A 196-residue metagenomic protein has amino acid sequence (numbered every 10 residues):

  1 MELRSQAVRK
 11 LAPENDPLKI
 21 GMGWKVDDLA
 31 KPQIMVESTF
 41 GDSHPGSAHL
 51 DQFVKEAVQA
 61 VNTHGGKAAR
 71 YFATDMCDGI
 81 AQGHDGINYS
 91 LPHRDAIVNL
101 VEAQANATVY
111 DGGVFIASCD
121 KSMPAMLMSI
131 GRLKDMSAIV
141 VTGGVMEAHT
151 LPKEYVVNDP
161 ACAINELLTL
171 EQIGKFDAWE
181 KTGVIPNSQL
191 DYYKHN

Functional and structural regions predicted by a protein language model:
M1-K31: N-terminal amphipathic/basic leader segments beginning at the initiator methionine
M1-S5, I34-G41, T74-I87, V184-Q189: Gly-rich Lys/Arg/Thr-decorated short loops/hinges at beta-loop-alpha junctions or inter-strand turns that position
R4, V8, S43-S47, I87-L91 (+2 more regions): Hydrophobic alpha-helical scaffolding
E14-I20, K67-F115: Glycine-rich oxoanion-binding loops at beta->alpha junctions
K19, E37, D51-V58, N62 (+2 more regions): Predominant activation on well-ordered alpha-helical scaffold segments within soluble catalytic domains
V26-A30, M35, F40-R70: Glycine-rich phosphate/diphosphate-binding loop of Rossmann-like nucleotide-binding domains
Q33-P45, I80-N88, D111-S118, L127 (+1 more regions): Short glycine-rich or small-residue beta-strand-to-loop segments that form or flank ligand, phosphate, metal/Fe-S
S90-N196: Active-site cavity-forming subdomains of large catalytic enzyme subunits
